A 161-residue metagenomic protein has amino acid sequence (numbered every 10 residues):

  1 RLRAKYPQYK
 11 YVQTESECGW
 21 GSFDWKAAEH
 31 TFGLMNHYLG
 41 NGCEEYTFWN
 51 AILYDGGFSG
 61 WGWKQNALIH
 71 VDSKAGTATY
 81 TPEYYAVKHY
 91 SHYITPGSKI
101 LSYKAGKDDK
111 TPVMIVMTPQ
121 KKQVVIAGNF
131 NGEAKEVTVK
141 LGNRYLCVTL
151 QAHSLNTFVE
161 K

Functional and structural regions predicted by a protein language model:
R1-G19: Active-site neighborhood of glycoside hydrolase catalytic domains
R1-L2, G33-N36, T111-I115, I126 (+1 more regions): Generic recognition of flexible, low-complexity loop/linker segments
Y6-Y11, N41-Y46, P96, K121: Loop/turn elements at helix/coil->beta-strand transitions in domains of secreted/extracellular proteins
Q13-A86, S102-G106: Aromatic/acidic polysaccharide-binding cleft in carbohydrate-active enzymes
C18-G19, L53, F130-G132, L155: Short, glycine-/Ser/Thr-/acidic-enriched flexible segments
G57-S59, A134-T138, V148-T149: Extended hydrophobic-aromatic, low-complexity segments
H92-T95, Y103-G142, H153: Carbohydrate-binding surface patches
T149-K161: C-terminal beta-strand-rich structural cap/linker in extracellular carbohydrate-active enzymes
